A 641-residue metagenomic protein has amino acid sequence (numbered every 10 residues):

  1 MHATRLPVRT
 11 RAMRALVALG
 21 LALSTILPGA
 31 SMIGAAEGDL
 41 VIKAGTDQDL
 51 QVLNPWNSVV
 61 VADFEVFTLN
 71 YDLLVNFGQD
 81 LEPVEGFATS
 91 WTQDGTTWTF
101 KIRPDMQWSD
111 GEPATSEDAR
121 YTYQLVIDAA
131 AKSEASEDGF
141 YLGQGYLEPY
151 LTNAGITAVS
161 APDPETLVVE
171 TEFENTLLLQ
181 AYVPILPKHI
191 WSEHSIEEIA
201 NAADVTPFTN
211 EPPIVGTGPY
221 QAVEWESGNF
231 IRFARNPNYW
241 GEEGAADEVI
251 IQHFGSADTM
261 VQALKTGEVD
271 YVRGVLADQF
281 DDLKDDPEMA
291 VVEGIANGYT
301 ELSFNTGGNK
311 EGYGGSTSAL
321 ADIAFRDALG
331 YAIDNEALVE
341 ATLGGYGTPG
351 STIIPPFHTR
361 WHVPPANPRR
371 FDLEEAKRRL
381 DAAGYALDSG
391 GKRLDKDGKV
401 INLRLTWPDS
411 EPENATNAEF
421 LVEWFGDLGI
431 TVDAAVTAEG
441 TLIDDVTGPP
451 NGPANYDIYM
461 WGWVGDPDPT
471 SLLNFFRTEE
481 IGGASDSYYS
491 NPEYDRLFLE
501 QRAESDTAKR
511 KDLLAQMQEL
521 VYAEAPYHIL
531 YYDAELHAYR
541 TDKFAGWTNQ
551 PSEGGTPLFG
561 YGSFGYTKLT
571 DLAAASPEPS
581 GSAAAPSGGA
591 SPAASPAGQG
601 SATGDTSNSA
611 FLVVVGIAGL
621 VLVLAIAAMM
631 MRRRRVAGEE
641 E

Functional and structural regions predicted by a protein language model:
G38-Q48, T89, T97-F100, A119-Y123 (+8 more regions): Short, well-ordered beta-strand elements
A44-G95, P213-G216: N-terminal lobe/hinge region of extracytoplasmic solute-binding protein
T89-A135, V168, M260-A263, S318-A321: Aromatic- and charge-enriched surface segment that lines or borders ligand/interaction sites
T115-T122, P164-E170, G218-P219, A246-E248 (+4 more regions): Alpha-helical secondary-structure segments
G139-E198: Surface-exposed binding/hinge segments that line and control ligand-binding clefts or catalytic entry sites
V183-E243, E248, L373-R378, G562-P577: Gly/Pro-rich hinge or "lid" segments in bacterial periplasmic/extracellular proteins
F208-E211, N236-D282, T431-D433: Ligand-site clamp/hinge motif
E226, T300, G330-A366, D372-E375 (+4 more regions): Detector for C-terminal structural segments
